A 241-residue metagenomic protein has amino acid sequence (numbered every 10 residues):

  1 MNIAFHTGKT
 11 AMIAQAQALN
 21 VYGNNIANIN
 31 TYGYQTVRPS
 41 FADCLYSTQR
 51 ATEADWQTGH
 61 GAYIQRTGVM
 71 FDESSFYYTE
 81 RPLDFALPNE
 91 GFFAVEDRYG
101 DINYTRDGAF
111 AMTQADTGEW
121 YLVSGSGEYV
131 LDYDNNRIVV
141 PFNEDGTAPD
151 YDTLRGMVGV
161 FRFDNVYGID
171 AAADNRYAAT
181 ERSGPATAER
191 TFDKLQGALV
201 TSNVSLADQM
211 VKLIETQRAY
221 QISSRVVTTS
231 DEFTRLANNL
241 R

Functional and structural regions predicted by a protein language model:
M1-R241: Amphipathic alpha-helical polymerization modules
